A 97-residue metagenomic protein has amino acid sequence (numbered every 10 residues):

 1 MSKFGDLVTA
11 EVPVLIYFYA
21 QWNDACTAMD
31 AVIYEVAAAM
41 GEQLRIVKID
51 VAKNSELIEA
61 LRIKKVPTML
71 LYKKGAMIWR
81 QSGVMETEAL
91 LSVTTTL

Functional and structural regions predicted by a protein language model:
M1-P13: A short beta-strand-turn-helix
E11-V12, F18-W22, K65: Short pre-active-site segment immediately N-terminal to redox-active cysteine/selenocysteine motifs in thiol-based
L15-I16, I46, M69: Hydrophobic beta-strand anchors of alpha/beta hydrolase catalytic cores
C26-M40: Typically the conserved alpha-helix immediately C-terminal to a functionally engaged Cys/Sec in thioredoxin-like
D50-A52: Conserved acidic residues
N54-E56, E88: Short loop/turn elements that flank and shape the SAM/SAH-binding pocket of Class I
L57-V66, Y72, A76-I78: Structural alpha/beta surface segment adjacent to cysteine/selenocysteine redox centers across thiol/disulfide enzymes
L70-L97: Non-catalytic, surface beta->alpha helical segment in thiol-disulfide oxidoreductase systems
